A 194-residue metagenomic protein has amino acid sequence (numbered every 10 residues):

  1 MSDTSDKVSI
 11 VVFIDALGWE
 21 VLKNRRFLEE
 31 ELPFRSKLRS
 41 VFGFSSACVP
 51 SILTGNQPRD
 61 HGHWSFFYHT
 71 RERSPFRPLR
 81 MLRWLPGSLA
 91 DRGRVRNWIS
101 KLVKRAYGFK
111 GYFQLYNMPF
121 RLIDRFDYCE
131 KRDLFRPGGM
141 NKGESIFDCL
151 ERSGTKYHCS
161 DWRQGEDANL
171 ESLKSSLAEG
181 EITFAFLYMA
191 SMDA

Functional and structural regions predicted by a protein language model:
M1-F44: Active-site-proximal N-terminal segment of extracellular/periplasmic enzymes that hydrolyze or transfer
D6-S9, V49, F184: Extracellular structured ligand-interaction cores
I14, P50-L53, K174: Short, well-ordered alpha-helical packing segments
L17-W19, A47, M140, G165: Gly/Ser/Thr-rich loops at beta-strand to alpha-helix junctions that form or flank small-molecule/cofactor-binding
W19, F27, T54-G62: Short helix-loop boundary/capping segments at the starts of domains
R35-N56, Q164: Short, solvent-exposed turn/loop segments enriched in Gly/Ser/Thr/Pro and often Arg
N56-A194: His/Asp/Glu-rich, glycine-adjacent segments that coordinate divalent cations and/or stabilize oxyanion chemistry on
